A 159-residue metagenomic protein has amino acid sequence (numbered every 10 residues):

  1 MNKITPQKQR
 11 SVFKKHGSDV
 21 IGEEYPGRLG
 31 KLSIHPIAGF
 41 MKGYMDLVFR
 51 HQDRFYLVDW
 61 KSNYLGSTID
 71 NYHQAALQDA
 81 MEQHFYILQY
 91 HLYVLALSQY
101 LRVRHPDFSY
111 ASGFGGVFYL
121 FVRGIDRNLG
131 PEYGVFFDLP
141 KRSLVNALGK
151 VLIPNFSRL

Functional and structural regions predicted by a protein language model:
M1-L159: Structural signature of nuclease core domains in nucleic-acid processing machines
